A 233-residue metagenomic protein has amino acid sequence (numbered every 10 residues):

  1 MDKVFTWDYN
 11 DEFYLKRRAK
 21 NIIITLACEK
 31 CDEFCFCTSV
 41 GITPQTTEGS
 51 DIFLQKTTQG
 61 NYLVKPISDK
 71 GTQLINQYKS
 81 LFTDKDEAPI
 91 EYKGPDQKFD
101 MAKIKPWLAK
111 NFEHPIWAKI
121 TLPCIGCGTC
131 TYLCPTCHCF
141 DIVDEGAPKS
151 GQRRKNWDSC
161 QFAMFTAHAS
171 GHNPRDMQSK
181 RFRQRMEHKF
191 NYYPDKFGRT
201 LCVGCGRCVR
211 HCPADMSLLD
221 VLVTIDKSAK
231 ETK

Functional and structural regions predicted by a protein language model:
M1-W107: Iron-sulfur-associated redox domains of electron-transfer enzymes in respiratory and anaerobic energy metabolism
I24-A27, C127, C205: Short His-Asn-centered micro-motif
A27-K30, H138, M164: Generic secondary-structure microfeatures
T57-Q59, A118-K119, I125-T129, K155: Short gly/pro-enriched beta-turn/loop segments at secondary-structure junctions
F99-W107, C124-P135: Oxyanion-binding "anion nests"
M101-L122, F140-K233: Ferredoxin-type iron-sulfur electron-transfer modules in oxidoreductases and energy-metabolism complexes
